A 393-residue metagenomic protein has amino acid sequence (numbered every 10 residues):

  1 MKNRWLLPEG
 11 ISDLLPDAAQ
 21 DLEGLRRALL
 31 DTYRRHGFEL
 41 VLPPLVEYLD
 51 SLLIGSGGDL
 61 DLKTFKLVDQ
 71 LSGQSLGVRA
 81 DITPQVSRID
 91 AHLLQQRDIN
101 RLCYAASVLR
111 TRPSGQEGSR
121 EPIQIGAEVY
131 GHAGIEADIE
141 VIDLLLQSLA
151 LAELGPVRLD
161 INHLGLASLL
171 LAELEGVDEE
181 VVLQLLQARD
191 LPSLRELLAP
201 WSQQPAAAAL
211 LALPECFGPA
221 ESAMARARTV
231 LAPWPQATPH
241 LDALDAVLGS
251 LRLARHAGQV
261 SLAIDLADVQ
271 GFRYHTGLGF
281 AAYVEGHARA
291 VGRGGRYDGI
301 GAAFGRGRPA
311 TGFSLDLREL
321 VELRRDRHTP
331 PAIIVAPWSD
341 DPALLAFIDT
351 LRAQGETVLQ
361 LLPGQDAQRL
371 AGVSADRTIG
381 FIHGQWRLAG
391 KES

Functional and structural regions predicted by a protein language model:
M1-P84, I139, D160: TRNA-binding/sensing appendages of the translation machinery
A18-H36, Y48, T83-Q96, L102-L154 (+1 more regions): Positively charged, Gly/Ser-enriched RNA/tRNA-binding surfaces
L40-P43, Y104, R158-N162, A263-I264: A structural signal for short, well-ordered beta-strand segments and their strand-loop junctions that often border
L45-D61, N162-A172, D268-G277, Q368-G372: Beta-rich nucleic-acid/ligand-interaction surfaces
K63-Q70, G176-L198, Q203-A206: Acidic, His- and aromatic-enriched active-site or binding-groove loops in soluble protein domains that engage sugars
K66-V78, Q187, I382-S393: Short, basic, helix/turn surface patches
A133, A137-D138, D160, A167 (+1 more regions): Cap/lid and interdomain-hinge subdomains that line or gate substrate/regulatory clefts in soluble alpha/beta enzymes
A152-L159, L164-S168, V177-E179: Extended alpha-helical scaffolds
